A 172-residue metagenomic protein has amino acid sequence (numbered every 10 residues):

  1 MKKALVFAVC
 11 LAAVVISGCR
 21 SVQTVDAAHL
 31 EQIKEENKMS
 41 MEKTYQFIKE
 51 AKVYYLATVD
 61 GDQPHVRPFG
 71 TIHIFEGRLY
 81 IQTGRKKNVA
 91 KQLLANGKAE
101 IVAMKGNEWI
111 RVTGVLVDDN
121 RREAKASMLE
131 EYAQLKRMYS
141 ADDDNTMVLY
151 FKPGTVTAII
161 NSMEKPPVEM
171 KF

Functional and structural regions predicted by a protein language model:
M1-A4: Positively charged n-region of N-terminal signal peptides that target proteins for export
V15-G18: C-terminal motif of bacterial Sec signal peptides marking the signal peptidase cleavage site
V22-E36, R111-F172: Charged, gly/pro-rich active-site loop segments
I33, N37-K49: Short, basic/aromatic recognition patches
Q46-G61, A99-A103: A short, Trp-centered hydrophobic/proline-enriched beta-strand micro-motif
D60, R85, K105, L116 (+1 more regions): A mature extracytoplasmic/lumenal domain signature
P64, R78-L79, V156: Hydrophobic residues embedded in beta-strands of well-ordered beta-sheets
I72-G106: A short mixed-secondary-structure module that forms the rim of ligand-binding clefts
